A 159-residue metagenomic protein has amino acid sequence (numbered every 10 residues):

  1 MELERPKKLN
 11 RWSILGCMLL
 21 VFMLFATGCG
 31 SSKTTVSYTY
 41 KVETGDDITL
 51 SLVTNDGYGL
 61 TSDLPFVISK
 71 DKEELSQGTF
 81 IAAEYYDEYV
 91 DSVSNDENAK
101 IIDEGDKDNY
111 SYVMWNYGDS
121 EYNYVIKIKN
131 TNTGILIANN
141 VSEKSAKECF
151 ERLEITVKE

Functional and structural regions predicted by a protein language model:
L3-G16: Bacterial N-terminal signal peptides that target proteins for export
L24-G28: C-terminal motif of bacterial Sec signal peptides marking the signal peptidase cleavage site
G30-K33: Bacterial signal peptide processing site
T35-K41, P65, D106-W115: Short, hydrophobic/aromatic-rich segments at coil-to-beta transitions
D47-S92, N116-E121: Secretory pathway targeting signatures of secreted, lumenal, and periplasmic proteins
V53-D63, N95-K107, I155-K158: Short secondary-structure junctions
D56-Y58, L136-E159: Surface-exposed amphipathic alpha-helical segments
D96-N132, N139-V141: Signature of long, low-cysteine stretches enriched in small and polar/charged residues
